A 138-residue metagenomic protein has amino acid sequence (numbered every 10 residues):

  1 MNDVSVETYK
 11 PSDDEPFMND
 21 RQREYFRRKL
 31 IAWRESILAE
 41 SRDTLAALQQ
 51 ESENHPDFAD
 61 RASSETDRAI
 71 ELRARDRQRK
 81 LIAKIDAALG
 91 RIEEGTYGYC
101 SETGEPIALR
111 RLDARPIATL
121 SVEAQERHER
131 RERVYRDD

Functional and structural regions predicted by a protein language model:
M1-E94, R131-E132, D137-D138: Interaction interfaces in information-processing and related assembly proteins
Y25, E102, P116: Amphipathic alpha-helical recognition patches that constitute DNA-binding helices
L30, G104, Q125: Cys/His-coordinated zinc-binding microdomains
R79, Y97, A118: Residues immediately within or flanking Cys/His clusters that coordinate Zn2+ in small zinc-binding modules
C100-T103, S121: Short cysteine-rich clusters marking metal-coordination/redox-active sites
I107-A108, E129: Short functional micro-motifs and their immediate structural scaffolds
R110-A114: Short Cys/His-rich "knuckle" micro-motifs
P116-Q125: Cysteine-rich micro-motifs
